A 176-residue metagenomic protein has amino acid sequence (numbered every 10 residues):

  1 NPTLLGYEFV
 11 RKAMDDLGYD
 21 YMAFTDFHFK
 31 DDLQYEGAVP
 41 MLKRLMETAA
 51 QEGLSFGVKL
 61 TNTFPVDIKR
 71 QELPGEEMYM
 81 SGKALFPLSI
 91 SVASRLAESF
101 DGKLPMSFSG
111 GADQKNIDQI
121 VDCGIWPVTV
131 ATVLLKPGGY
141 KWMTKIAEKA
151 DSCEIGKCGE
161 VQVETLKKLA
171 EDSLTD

Functional and structural regions predicted by a protein language model:
N1, A112-K115, L135-K136: Gly/Ser/Thr-rich loops at beta-strand to alpha-helix junctions that form or flank small-molecule/cofactor-binding
N1, K59-T61, S107-S109, A131: A cross-family glycoside hydrolase active-site/sugar-binding cleft signature
P2-G102, P137-S152: Glycine/Thr-rich beta-alpha phosphate-binding loop at enzyme active sites
E52, S99-G102, A112-D113, I120-W126: A structural signal for short secondary-structure junctions
F64, L104-I117: Glycine-rich beta-to-alpha transition loops that act as phosphate-gripper elements at the mouths of alpha/beta enzyme
R70-P74, I117-C123: Short glycine/threonine-rich loop-to-helix capping motif typified by GTGT followed within a few residues by an Asp-Pro
Q119-I146, S173-T175: Glycine-rich phosphate-binding active-site loops on the catalytic face of alpha/beta enzymes
K141-D176: Extended, intrinsically disordered, low-complexity segments
